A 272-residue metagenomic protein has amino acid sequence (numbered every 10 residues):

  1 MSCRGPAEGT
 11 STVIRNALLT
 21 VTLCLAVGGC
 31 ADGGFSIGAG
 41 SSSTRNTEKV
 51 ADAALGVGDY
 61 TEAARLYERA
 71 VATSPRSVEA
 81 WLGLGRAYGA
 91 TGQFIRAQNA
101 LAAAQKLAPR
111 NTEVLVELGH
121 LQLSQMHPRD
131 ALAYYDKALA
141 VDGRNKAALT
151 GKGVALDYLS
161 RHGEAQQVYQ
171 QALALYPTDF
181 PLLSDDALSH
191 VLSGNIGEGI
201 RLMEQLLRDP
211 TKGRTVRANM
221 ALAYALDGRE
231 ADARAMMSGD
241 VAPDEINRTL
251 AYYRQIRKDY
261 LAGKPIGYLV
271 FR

Functional and structural regions predicted by a protein language model:
C24-V50: Bacterial Sec signal peptide processing site at the extreme N-terminus
F35, D209-R272: Terminal, low-structured helical/coil segments at or just beyond the last alpha-helical repeat
S43-T44, V78-E79, T112-E113, P128 (+3 more regions): Helix-start (N-cap) detector for alpha-helical repeat units in TPR-like alpha-solenoids, especially tetratricopeptide
K49, G83, E117, G151 (+2 more regions): Canonical tetratricopeptide repeat
L55-G56, L82, G89, V116 (+4 more regions): Position-specific recognition of the canonical hydrophobic site in helix A of tetratricopeptide repeat
V57-R65, A90-A103, Q125-K137, L159-Q171 (+2 more regions): Structural signature of tandem alpha-helical TPR/SEL1-like repeats, specifically the intra-repeat loop/turn
R69-A72, A102-K106, D136-A140, Q170-A174 (+2 more regions): Conserved structural position within tetratricopeptide repeats
